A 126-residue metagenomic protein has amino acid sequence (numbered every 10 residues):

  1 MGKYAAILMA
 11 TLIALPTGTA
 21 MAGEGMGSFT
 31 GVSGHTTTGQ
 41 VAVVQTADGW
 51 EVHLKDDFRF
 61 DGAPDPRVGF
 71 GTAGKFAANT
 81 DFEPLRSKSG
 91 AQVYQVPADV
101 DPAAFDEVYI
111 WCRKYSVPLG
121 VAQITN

Functional and structural regions predicted by a protein language model:
M1-L8: Bacterial N-terminal signal peptides that target proteins for export
L8-T11, T17-A20: Cleavable N-terminal signal peptides
G18-A47, T80: Transition segment at domain starts
H53-K55, A91-D99: Exposed aromatic-hydrophobic patches
R67-G69: Beta-strand signatures of extracellular beta-sandwich domains
K75-F82: Surface-exposed loop/edge segments in extracytoplasmic proteins
P84-G90: Short proline/glycine- and polar residue-rich coil/turn motifs
A98-Q123: Short, exposed beta-strand-loop hairpins at the edges of beta-sheets in extracellular/periplasmic proteins
